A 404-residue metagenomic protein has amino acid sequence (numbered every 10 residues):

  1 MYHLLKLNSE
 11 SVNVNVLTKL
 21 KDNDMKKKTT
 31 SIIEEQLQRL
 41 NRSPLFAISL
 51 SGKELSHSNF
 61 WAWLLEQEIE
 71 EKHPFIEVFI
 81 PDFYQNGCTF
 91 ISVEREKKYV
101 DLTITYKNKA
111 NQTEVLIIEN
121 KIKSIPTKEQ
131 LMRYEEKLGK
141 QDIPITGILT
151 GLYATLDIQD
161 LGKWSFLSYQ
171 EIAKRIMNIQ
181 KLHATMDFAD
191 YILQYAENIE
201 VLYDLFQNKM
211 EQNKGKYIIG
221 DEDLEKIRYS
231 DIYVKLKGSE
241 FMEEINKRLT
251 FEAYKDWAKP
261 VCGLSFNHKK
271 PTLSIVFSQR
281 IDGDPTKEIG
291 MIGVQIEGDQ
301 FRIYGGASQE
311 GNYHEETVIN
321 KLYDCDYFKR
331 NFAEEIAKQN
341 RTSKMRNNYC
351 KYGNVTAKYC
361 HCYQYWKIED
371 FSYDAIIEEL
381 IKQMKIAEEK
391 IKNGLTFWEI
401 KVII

Functional and structural regions predicted by a protein language model:
M1, Q112, I117-E119, Y313-I404: Ampiphathic alpha-helical segments that act as solvent-exposed interaction surfaces
M1-I32, R95-Y99, I104-N267, E297-F301: Acidic metal-coordinating catalytic centers involved in nucleic-acid phosphodiester chemistry
L4, N8, V12-Q67: Charged, often low-complexity linker/regulatory segments
S49-G87, A110, V234-G263: Acidic-basic catalytic patches of nuclease active cores, encompassing PD-(D/E)XK and other metal-cofactor nuclease
S49-K53, H57, E119-P126, Y233 (+1 more regions): Conserved aromatic-histidine-acidic binding/catalytic patches
V78-N111, S265-T286: Active-site metal-binding core of divalent-cation-utilizing nuclease and nuclease-like domains
F90-V93, D101-I104, I275, I292-V294 (+3 more regions): Hydrophobic beta-strand residues in large extracellular and virion-surface proteins
Y217-Q364: Polyanion-binding interface signature
